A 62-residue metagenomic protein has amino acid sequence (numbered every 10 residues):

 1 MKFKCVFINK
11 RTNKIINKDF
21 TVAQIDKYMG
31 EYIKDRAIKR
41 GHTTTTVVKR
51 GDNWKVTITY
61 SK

Functional and structural regions predicted by a protein language model:
K2-T21, I25: N-terminal acidic leader/helix
N13, F20-T21, G30, I38 (+2 more regions): Intrinsic disorder/low-complexity segments
I25-I33: Short, surface-exposed linear segments at secondary-structure transitions and domain or protein termini
D35-K62: Short, mixed-charge low-complexity intrinsically disordered segments
